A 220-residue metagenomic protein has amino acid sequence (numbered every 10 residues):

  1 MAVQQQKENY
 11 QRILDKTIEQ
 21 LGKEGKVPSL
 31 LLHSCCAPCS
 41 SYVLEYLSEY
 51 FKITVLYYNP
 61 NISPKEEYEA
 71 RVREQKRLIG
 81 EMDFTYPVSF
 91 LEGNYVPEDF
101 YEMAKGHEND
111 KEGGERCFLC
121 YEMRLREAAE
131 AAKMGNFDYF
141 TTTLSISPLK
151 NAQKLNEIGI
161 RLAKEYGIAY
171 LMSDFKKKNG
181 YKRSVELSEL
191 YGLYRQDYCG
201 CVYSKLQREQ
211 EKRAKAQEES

Functional and structural regions predicted by a protein language model:
M1-Y42, L47-S220: Nucleotide-activated chemistry modules centered on ATP-dependent adenylation/adenylyltransferase
